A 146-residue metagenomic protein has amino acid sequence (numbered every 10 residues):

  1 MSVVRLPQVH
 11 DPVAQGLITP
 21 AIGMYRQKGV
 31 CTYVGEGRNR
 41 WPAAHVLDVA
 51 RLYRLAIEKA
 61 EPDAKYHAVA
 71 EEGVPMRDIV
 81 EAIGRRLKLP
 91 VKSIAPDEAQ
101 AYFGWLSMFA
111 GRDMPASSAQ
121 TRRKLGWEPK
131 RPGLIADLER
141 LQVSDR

Functional and structural regions predicted by a protein language model:
V3, P7-R40: NAD(P)-dependent short-chain dehydrogenase/reductase
Q15-T19, R77, P115: Short, surface-exposed alpha-helical segments at coil->helix boundaries
P20, D48-L55, D78, A82 (+3 more regions): Alpha-helical elements of Rossmann-like donor-binding domains used by nucleotide-donor carbohydrate transfer enzymes
I22-V30, R38-Y66, A70-G73: Alpha-helical substrate-binding/gating segment
V46, M76, K130-L134: Amphipathic alpha-helical segment in the mid-to-C-terminal domain of diverse UDP/GDP-sugar glycosyltransferases
L52-L106: Mid/C-terminal beta-alpha module of Rossmann-like enzyme folds, strongest in SDR-family dehydrogenases/epimerases
E81, Q100-E128: Conserved C-terminal active-site "lid" loop/helix of NAD(P)H-dependent oxidoreductases that clamps the redox cofactor
P132-R146: Amphipathic terminal alpha-helices
